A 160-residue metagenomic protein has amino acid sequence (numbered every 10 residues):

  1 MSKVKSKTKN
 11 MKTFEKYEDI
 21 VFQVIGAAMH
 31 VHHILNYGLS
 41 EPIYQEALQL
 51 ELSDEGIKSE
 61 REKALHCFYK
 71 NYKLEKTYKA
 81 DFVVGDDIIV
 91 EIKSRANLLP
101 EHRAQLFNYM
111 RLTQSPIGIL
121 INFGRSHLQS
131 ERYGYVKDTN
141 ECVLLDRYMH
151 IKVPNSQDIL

Functional and structural regions predicted by a protein language model:
M1-K16, T139-L160: Intrinsic disorder/low-complexity segments
V24-I34: A short, surface-exposed helix-loop junction/capping segment
Y37-D87, R95, R125-D138, Y148-K152: Active-site metal-binding core of divalent-cation-utilizing nuclease and nuclease-like domains
V90: Conserved beta3 VAIK motif of the Hanks protein kinase fold
K93-V143: Nucleic-acid nuclease catalytic cores
